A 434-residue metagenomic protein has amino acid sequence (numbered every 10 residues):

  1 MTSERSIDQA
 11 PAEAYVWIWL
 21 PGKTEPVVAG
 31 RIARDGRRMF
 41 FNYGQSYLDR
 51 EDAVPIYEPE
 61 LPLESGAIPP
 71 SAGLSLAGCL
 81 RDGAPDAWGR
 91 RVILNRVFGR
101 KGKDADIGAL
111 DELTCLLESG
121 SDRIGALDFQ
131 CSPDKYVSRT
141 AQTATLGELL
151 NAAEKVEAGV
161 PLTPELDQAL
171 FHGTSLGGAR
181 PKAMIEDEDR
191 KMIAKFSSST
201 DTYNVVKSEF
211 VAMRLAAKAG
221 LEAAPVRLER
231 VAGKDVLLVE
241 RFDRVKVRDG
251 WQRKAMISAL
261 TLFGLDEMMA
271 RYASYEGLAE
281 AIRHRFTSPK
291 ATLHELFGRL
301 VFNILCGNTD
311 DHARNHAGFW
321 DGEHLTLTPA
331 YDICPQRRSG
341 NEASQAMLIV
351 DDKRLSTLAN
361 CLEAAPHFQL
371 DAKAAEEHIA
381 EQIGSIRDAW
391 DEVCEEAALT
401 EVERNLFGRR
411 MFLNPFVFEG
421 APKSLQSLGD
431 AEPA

Functional and structural regions predicted by a protein language model:
M1-A313, A317-A434: Phosphate/dinucleotide-binding and metal-coordinating scaffold of catalytic cores in nucleotide-dependent enzymes
